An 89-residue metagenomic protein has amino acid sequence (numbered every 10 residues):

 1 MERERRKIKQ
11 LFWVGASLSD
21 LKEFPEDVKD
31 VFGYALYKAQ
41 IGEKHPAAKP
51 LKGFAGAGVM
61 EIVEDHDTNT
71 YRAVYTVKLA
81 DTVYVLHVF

Functional and structural regions predicted by a protein language model:
M1-T70, L79-V83: Basic, Lys/Arg-enriched alpha-helical interface segments
A73-Y75: Hydrophobic/aromatic beta-strand elements that line small-molecule binding cavities or substrate pockets in beta-rich
L86: Conserved catalytic cores of phosphodiester-cleaving nucleases, focusing on short active-site segments
